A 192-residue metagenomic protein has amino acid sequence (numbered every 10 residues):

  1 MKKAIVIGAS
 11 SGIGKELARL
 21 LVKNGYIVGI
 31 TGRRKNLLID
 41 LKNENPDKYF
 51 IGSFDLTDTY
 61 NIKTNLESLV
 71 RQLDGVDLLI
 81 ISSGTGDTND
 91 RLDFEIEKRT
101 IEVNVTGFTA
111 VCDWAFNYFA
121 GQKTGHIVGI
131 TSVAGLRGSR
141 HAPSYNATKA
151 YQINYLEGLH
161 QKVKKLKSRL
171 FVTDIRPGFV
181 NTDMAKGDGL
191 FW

Functional and structural regions predicted by a protein language model:
S10-S11: Conserved glycine-rich cofactor-binding loop
N24-D40: Conserved glycine-rich Rossmann-like NAD(P)H-binding loop of the short-chain dehydrogenase/reductase
I80-T88: Conserved NAD(P)H cofactor-binding loop of Rossmann-fold oxidoreductase domains
N89-E102: Short alpha-helical oligomerization interface
C112, T148: Active-site helix of classical SDR
S132: Residue(s) in the substrate-gating loop at a strand-loop-helix junction that position the organic substrate next
N154, Q161-W192: SDR active-site lid
